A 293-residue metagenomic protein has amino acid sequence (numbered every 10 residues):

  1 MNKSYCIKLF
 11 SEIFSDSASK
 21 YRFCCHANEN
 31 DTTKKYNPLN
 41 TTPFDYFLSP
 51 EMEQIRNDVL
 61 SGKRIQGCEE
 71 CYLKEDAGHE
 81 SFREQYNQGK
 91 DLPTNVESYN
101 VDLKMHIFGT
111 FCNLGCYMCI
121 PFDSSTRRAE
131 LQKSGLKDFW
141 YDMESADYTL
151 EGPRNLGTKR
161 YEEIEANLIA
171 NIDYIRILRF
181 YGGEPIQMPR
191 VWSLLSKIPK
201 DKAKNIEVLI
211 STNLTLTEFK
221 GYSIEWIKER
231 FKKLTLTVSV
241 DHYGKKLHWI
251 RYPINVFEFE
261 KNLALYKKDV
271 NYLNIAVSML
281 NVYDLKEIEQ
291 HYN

Functional and structural regions predicted by a protein language model:
M1-G89, V101: Accessory C-terminal segments flanking Radical SAM cores
S49, G89-V96, G157-I169: A Trp-anchored, charged/polar loop motif used as the substrate-binding/catalytic surface of acyl/ester-handling
G67, E75, F111-G115, F122-D123: Short pre-active-site segment immediately N-terminal to redox-active cysteine/selenocysteine motifs in thiol-based
R83-V96, K133-D138: Short cysteine/histidine-rich metal-coordination sites, predominantly Zn2+-binding motifs
N100-F111, I120-R160, D173-V191, D201-G221 (+2 more regions): Core AdoMet radical
N167, R190-K197, G221-W226, W249 (+2 more regions): A short acidic, amphipathic alpha-helical/loop segment
M279-N293: Catalytic cores of alpha/beta
